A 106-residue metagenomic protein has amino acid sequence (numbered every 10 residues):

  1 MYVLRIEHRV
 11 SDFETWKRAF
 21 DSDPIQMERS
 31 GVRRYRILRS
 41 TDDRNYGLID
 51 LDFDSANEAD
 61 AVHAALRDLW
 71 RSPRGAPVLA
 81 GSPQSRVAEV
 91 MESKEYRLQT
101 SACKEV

Functional and structural regions predicted by a protein language model:
Y2-R9, R36-L66, A102: Short, well-ordered beta-strand segments in beta-rich or mixed alpha/beta enzyme and ligand-binding folds
R9-R18: Short, surface-exposed ligand-recognition loops at beta-strand->loop->(often short) alpha-helix junctions that present
D12, A80-G81, V90-S93: Generic structural "secondary-structure junction" signal
R18-R36, D52-V87: An amphipathic, aromatic/His-enriched active-site/gating alpha helix that lines ligand/cofactor pockets
R86-V106: Short, low-order "capping/linker" segments at domain edges
